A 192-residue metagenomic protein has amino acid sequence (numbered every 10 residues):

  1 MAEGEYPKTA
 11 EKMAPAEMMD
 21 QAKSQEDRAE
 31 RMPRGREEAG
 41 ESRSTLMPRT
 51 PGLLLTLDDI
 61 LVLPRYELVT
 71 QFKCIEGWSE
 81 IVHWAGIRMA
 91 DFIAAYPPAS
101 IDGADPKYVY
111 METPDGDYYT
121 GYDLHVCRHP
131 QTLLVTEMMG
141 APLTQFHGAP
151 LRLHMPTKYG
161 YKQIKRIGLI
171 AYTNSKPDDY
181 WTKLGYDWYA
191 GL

Functional and structural regions predicted by a protein language model:
A2-L192: Structured, non-membrane catalytic/scaffold regions adjacent to prosthetic-group chemistry
